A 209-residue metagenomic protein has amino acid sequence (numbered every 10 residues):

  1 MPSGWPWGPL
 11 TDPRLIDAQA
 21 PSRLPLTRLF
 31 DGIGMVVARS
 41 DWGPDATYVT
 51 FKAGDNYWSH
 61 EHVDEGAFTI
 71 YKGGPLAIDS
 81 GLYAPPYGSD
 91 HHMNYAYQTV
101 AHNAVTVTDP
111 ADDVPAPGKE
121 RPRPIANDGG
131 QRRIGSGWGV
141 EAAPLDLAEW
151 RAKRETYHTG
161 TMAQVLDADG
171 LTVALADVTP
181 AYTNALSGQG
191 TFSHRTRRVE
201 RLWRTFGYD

Functional and structural regions predicted by a protein language model:
P2-D209: Catalytic and substrate-binding regions of extracellular carbohydrate-active enzymes, especially polysaccharide lyases
